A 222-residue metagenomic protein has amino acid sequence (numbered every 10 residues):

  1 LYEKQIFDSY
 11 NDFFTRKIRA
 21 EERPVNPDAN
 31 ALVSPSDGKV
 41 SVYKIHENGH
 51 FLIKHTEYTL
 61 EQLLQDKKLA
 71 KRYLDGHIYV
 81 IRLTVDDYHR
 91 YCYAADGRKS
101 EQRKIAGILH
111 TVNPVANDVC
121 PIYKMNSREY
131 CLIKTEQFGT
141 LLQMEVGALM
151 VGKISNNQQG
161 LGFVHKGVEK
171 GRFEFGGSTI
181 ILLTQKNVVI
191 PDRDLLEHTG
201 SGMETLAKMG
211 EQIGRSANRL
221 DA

Functional and structural regions predicted by a protein language model:
L1-A222: Contiguous, well-folded functional domains in the mature portion of proteins
